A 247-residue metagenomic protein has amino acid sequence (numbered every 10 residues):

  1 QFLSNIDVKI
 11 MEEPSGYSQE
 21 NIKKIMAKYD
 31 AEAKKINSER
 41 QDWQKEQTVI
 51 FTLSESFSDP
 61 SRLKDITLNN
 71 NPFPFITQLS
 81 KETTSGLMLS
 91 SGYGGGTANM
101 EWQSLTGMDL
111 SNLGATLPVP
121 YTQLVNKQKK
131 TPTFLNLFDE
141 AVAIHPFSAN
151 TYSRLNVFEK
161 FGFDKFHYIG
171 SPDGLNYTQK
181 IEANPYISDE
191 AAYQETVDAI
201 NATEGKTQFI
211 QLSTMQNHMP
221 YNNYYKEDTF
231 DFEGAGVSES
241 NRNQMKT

Functional and structural regions predicted by a protein language model:
I6-Y29, R40: Membrane-proximal, non-transmembrane interface segments of integral membrane proteins
K23, A27-Q44, L53-S54, D59-T247: Solvent-exposed soluble domains appended to multi-pass membrane proteins
